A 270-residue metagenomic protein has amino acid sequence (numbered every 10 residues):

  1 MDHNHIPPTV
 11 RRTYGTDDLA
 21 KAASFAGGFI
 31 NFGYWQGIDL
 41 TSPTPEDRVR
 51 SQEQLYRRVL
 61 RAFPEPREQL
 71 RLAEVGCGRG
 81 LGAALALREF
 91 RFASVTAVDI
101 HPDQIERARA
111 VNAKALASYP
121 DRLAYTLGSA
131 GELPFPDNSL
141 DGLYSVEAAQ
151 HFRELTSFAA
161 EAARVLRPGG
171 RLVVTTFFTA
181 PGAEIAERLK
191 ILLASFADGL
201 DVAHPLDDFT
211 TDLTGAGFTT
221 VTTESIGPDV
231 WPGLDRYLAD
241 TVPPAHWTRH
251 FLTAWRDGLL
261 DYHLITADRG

Functional and structural regions predicted by a protein language model:
M1-G27: N-terminal auxiliary segments of SAM/dcSAM-dependent transferases
Y34, R50-Q69: Conserved alpha-helix/loop element of class I SAM-dependent methyltransferases that forms part of the SAM/SAH-binding
A73-E132: Class I SAM-dependent methyltransferase SAM/SAH-binding core
G131-G142: A short acidic, Gly/Pro-enriched loop at the edge of an enzyme's catalytic core that lines a small-molecule cofactor
T156-R171: A short glycine-rich, Lys/Arg-flanked "PGG" loop and its adjoining helix->strand segment in the class I
F177-L200: Short, glycine-/aromatic-enriched active-site segment of Class I SAM-dependent methyltransferases
D201-G217: Short alpha-helix
T219-P244: Conserved catalytic loop of SAM-dependent methyltransferase domains
